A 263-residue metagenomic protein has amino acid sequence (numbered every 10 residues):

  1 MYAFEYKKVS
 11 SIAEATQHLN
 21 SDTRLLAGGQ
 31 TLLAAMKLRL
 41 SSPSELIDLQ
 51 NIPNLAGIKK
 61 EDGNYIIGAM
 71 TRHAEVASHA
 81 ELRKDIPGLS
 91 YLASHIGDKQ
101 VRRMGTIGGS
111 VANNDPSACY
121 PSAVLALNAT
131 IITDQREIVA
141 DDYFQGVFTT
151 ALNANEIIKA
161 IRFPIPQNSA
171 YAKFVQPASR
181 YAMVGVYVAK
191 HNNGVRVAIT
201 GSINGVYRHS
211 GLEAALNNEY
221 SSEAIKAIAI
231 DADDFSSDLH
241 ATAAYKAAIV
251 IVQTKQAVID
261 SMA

Functional and structural regions predicted by a protein language model:
M1-A263: C-terminal structural segment of proteins
